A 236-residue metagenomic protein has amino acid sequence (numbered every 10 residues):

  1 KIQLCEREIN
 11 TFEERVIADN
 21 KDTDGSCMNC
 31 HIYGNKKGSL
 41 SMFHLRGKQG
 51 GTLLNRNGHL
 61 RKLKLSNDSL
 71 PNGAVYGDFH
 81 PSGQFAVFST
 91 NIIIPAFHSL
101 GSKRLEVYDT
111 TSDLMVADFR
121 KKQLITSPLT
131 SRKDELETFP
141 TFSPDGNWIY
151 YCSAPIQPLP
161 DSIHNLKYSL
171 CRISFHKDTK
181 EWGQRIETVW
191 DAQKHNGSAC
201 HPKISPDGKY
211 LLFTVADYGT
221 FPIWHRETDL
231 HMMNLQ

Functional and structural regions predicted by a protein language model:
K1, F88-D109, C152-K167, T214-E227: Short, conserved, GDST-rich strand-edge loop motifs in beta-rich repeat architectures
Q3-C5, G51-L53, D113-M115, S169-C171 (+1 more regions): A short loop-to-beta-strand structural motif that recurs across blades of beta-propeller domains
I9-S26, N55-G73, M115-L136, I173-S198 (+1 more regions): Multi-bladed beta-propeller domains
C27-N29, G73-V75, T110, L136-T138 (+3 more regions): Beta-rich catalytic cores
I32-G34, D78, T141, K203: Conserved beta-strand position repeated across blades of beta-propeller domains
N35-K37, P81-S82, P144-D145, P206-D207: Residue-level detector of Asp-centered blade-edge/turn motifs that repeat once per structural unit in beta-propeller
L40-S41, A86, I149, L211: Hydrophobic beta-strand positions that form the internal "hydrophobic ladder" of WD40/Gbeta-like beta-propeller blades
N196-Q236: Loop/turn-rich, solvent-exposed surfaces of beta-rich toroidal or solenoidal domains
